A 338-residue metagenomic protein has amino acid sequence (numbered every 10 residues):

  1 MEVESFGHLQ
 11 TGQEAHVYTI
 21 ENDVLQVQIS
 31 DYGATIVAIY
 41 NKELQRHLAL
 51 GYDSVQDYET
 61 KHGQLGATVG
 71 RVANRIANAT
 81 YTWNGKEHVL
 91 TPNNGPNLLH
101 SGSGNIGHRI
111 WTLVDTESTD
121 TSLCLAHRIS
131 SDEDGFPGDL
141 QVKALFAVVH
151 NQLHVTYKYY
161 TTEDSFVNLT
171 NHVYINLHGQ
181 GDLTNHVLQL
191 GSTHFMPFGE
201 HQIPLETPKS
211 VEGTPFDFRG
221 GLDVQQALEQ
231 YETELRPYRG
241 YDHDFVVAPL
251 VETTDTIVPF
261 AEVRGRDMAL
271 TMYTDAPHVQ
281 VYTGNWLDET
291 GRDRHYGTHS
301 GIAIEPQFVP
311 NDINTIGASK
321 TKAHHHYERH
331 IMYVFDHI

Functional and structural regions predicted by a protein language model:
M1-I338: An exposed, glycine/acidic-rich loop-and-rim segment of catalytic or binding clefts
